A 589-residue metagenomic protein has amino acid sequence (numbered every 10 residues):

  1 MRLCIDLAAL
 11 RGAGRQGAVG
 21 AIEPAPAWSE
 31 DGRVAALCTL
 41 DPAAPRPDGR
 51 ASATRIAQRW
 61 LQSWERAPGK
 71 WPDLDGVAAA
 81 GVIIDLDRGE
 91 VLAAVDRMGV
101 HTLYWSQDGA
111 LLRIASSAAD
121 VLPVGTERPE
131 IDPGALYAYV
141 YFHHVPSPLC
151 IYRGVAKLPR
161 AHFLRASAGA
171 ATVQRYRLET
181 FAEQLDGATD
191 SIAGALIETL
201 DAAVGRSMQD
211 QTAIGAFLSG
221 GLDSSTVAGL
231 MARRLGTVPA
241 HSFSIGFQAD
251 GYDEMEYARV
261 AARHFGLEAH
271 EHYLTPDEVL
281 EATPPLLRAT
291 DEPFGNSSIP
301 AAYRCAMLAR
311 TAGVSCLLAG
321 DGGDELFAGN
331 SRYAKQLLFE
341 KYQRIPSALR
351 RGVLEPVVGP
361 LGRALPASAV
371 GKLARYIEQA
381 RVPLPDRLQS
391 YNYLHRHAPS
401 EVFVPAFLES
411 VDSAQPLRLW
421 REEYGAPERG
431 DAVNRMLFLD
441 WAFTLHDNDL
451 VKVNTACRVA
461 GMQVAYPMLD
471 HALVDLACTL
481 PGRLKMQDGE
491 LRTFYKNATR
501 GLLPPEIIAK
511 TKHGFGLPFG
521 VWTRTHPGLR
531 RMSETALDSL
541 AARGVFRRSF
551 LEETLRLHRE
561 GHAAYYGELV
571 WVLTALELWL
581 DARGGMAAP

Functional and structural regions predicted by a protein language model:
M1-P284, A289-D291, A302, R500-G501 (+2 more regions): Cysteine-centered catalytic environments shared across enzyme families
M1-R15, P26-D31, P123, R128 (+7 more regions): Adenosyl-5′-phosphate
S191, A195, T199, L222 (+19 more regions): Generic recognition of stable, solvent-exposed alpha-helical segments in well-folded globular domains
L218, G320, L445: Conserved S/T- and glycine-rich ATP-binding loop of Class I adenylate-forming
M231-L235, A334, P481: Active-site catalytic pocket residues across diverse enzymes, especially alpha/beta-hydrolases
P284-R288, T311, R332-K335, W522-R524: Short low-complexity, flexible loop/linker segments enriched in glycine and/or proline with clustered acidic
F294-N296: Acceptor-substrate binding/catalytic loop of class I
R304-L365, D449-L473: Active-site adenylate/phosphate-handling loop in enzymes that bind or generate adenylated species
